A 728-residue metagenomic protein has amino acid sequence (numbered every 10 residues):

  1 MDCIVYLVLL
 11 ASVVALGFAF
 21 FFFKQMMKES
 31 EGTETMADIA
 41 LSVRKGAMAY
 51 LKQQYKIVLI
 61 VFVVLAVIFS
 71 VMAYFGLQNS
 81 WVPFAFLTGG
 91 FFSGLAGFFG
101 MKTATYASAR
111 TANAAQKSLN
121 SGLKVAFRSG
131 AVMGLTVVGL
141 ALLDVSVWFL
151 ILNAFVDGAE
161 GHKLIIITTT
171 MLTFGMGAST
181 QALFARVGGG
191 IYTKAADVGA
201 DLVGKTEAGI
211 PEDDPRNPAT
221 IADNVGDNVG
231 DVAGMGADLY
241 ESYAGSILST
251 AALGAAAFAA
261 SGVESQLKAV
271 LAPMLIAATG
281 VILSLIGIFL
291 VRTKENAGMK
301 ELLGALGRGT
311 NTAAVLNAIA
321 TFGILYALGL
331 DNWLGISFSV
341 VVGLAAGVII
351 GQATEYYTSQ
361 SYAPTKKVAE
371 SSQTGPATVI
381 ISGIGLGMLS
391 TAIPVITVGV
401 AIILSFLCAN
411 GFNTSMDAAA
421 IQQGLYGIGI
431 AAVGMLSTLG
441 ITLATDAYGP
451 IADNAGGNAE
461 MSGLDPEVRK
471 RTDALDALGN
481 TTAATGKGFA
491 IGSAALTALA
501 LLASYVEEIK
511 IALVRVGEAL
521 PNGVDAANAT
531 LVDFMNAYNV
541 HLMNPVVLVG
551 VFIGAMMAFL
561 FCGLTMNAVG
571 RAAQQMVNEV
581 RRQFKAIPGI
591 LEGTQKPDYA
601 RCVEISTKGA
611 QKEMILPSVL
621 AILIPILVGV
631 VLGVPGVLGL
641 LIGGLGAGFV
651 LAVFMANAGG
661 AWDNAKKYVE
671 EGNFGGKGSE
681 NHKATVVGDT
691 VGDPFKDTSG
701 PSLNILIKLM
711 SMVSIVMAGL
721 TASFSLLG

Functional and structural regions predicted by a protein language model:
M1-G728: Hydrophobic packing and interface segments
